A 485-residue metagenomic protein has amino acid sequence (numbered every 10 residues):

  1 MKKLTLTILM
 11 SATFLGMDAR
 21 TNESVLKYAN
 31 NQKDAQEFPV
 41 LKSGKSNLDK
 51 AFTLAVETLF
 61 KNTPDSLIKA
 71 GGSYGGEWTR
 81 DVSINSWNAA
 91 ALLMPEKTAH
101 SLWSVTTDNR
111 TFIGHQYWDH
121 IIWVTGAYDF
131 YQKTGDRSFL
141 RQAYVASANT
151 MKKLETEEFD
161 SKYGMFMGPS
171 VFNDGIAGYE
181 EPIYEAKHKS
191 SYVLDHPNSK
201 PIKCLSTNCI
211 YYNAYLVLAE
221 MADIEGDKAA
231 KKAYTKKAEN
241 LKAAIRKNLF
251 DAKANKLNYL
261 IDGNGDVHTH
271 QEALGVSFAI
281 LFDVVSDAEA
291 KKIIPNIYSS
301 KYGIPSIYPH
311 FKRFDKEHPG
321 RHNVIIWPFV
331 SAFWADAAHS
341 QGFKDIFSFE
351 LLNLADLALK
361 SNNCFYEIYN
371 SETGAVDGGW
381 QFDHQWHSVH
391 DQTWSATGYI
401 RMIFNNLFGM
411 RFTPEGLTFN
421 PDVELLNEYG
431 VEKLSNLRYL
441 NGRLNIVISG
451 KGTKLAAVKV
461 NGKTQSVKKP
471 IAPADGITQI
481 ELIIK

Functional and structural regions predicted by a protein language model:
M1-L4: Positively charged n-region of N-terminal signal peptides that target proteins for export
L9-M17: Hydrophobic h-region of N-terminal signal peptides that target proteins for export in Gram-negative bacteria
G16-G75, R137-F139, N149-E155, E220-K232 (+3 more regions): Acidic/polar, glycine-enriched structural segments that form the non-catalytic walls/loops of the carbohydrate-binding
A35-G76, L92-I113, D160-K203, A243-W327 (+3 more regions): Extended glycan-interaction surfaces of carbohydrate-active proteins
F38-D49, A89-L102, Y131-A148, E155 (+5 more regions): Structural helix-adjacent loops and short alpha-helical linkers that scaffold large soluble proteins
R80-V82, A89-A186, S190, C204-Y212 (+4 more regions): Aromatic-rich carbohydrate-recognition surfaces in CAZymes
C209-E225: Conserved, charged catalytic cores of large soluble enzymes
F333, A337-K485: Non-catalytic C-terminal accessory modules of carbohydrate-active enzymes
